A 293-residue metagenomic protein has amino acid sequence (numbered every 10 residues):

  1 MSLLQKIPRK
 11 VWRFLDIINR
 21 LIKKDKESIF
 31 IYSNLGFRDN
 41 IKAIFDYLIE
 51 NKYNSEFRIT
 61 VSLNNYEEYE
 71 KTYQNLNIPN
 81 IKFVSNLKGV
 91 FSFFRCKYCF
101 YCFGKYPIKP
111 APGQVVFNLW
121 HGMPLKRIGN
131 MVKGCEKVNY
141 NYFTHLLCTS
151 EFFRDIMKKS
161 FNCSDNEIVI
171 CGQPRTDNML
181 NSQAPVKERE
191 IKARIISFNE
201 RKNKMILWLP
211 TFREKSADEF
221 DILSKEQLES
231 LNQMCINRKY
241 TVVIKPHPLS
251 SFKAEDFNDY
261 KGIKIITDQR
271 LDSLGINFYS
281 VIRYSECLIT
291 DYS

Functional and structural regions predicted by a protein language model:
M1-N34: Membrane-proximal basic amphipathic "stem/tether" segments
L15-D25, I108-K109, R194-E200: Short boundary motifs at domain starts and secondary-structure transition points
L21-F30, G113-Q114, R201-K204, R238: A short, charged/proline- and glycine-enriched loop that marks the coil->beta-strand transition at the N-terminal
I29-N181: Active-site and donor-binding regions of nucleotide-sugar-utilizing enzymes
F37-I44, E50-K52, R175-D259: Conserved catalytic-core segment of nucleotide-activated headgroup transferases in glycan assembly
F83-C96, P248-S293: Donor nucleotide-activated moiety binding/catalytic core segment of transferases that use nucleotide-activated donors
C96-Y101, S182-E190, F278-R283: Short, surface-exposed amphipathic charged segments that create phosphate/polyanion-binding patches used for binding
